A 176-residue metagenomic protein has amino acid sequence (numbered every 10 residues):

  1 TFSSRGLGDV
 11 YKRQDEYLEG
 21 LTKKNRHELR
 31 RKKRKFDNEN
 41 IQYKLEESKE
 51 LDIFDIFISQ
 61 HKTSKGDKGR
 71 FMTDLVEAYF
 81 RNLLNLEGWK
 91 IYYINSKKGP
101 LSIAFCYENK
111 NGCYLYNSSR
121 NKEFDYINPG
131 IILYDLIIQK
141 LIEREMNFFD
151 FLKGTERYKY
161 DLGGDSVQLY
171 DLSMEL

Functional and structural regions predicted by a protein language model:
T1-Y11: Single conserved hydrophobic/aromatic residue that forms the stacking wall/gate of nucleotide- or nucleobase-binding
D9-E16, G20, R144-L176: Active-site/acyl-donor-binding loops of N-acyltransferases
K12-Y126: A conserved beta-strand-loop-helix scaffold within acyl/acetyltransferase catalytic domains
N82, L136-E143: Short glycine/serine- and small hydrophobic-enriched flexible loop segments
Y126-Q139: Conserved acetyl-CoA-binding loop-helix of GNAT-fold acetyltransferases
